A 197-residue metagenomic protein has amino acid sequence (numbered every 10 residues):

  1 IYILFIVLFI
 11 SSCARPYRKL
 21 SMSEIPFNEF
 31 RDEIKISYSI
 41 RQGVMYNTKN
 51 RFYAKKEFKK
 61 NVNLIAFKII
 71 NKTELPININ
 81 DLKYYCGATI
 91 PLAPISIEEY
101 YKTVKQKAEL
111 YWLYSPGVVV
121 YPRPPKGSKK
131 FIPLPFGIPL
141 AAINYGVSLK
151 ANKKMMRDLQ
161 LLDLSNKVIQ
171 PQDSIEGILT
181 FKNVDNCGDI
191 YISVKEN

Functional and structural regions predicted by a protein language model:
I1-C13: Sec-dependent bacterial lipoprotein signal peptides
C13-N197: Conserved functional micro-motifs across diverse proteins
